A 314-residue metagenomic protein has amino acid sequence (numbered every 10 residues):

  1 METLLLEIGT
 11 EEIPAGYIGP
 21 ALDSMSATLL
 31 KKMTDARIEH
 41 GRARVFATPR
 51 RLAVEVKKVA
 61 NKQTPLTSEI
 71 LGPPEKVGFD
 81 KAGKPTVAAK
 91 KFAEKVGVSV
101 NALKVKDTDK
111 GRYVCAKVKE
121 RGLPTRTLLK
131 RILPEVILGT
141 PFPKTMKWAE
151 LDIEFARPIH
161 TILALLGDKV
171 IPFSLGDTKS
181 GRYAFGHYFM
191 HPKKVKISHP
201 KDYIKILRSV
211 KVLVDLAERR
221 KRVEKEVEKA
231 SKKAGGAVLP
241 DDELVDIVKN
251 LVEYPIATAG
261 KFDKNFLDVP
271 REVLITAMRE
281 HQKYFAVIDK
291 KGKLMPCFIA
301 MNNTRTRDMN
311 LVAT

Functional and structural regions predicted by a protein language model:
M1-K283, I288: Long, basic N-terminal domains or extensions that often function in RNA/ssDNA interaction or organelle/cellular
R279, A286-T314: Function-dense linear segments that define catalytic or interfacial modules in macromolecule-processing proteins
